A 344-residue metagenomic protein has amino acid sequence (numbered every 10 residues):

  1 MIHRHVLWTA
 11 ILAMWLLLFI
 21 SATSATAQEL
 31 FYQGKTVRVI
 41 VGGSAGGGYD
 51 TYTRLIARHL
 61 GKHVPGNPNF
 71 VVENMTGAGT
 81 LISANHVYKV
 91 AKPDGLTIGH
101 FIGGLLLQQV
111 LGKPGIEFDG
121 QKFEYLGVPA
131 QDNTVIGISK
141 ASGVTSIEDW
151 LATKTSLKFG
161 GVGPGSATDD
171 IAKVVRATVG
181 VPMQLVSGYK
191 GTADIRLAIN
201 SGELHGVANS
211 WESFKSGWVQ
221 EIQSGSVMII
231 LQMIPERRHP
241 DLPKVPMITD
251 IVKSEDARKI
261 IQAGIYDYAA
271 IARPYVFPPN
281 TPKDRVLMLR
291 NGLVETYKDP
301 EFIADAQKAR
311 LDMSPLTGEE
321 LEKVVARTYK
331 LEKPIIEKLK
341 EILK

Functional and structural regions predicted by a protein language model:
T9-S21: Bacterial N-terminal signal peptides
A22-A27: Sec/Tat signal peptide C-region and signal peptidase I cleavage site
Q33-V37, S224-S226, I230, K244 (+3 more regions): An extracytoplasmic/periplasmic, membrane-proximal ligand-sensing/linker region
V37, K62-V64, H86-T97, L105-S201 (+2 more regions): Hinge/capping helix and adjacent helix->loop/strand transition within the periplasmic-binding protein
R38-T53, T76-G79, G160-A167: Extracytoplasmic "Venus flytrap"
N69-G77, E124-Y125, G160-V162, M183-G191 (+2 more regions): Short beta-strand-to-loop elements that line the ligand-binding cleft of bilobed periplasmic-binding protein-like
G103-G115, D169, K173-T178, S201 (+1 more regions): A ligand-binding cleft/hinge motif common to bilobed small-molecule-binding domains
Q121-P129, P182-G188, G217-Y268, T317 (+1 more regions): Short beta-strand->loop
